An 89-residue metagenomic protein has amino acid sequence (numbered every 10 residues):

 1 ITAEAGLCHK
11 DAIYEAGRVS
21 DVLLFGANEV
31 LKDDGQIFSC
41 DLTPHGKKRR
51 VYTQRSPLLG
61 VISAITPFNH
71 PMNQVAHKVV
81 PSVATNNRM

Functional and structural regions predicted by a protein language model:
I1-K48: N-terminal Rossmann-like NAD(P)+-binding subdomain of aldehyde/semialdehyde dehydrogenases
D41-M89: Conserved small-residue-rich beta-alpha loop and adjacent elements that most often cradle the phosphate/pyrophosphate
